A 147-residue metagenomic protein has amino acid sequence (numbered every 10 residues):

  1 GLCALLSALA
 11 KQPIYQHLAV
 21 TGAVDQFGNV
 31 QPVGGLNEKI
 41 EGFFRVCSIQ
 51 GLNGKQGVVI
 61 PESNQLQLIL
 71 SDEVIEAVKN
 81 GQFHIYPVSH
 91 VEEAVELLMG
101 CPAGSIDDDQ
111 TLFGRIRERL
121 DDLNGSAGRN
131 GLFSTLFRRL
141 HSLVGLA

Functional and structural regions predicted by a protein language model:
G1-A147: Peripheral, non-AAA+ core regions of ATP-driven protein-machinery
